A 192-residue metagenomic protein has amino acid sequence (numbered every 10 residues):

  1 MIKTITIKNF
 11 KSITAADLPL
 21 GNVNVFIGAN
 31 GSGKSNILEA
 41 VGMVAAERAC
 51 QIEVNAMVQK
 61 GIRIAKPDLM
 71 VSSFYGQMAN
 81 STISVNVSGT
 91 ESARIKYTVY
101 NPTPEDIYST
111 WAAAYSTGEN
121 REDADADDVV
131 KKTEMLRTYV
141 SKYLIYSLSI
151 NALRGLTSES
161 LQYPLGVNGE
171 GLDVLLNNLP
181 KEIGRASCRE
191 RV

Functional and structural regions predicted by a protein language model:
M1-C50, N55-R63: Pre-Walker A-like glycine/lysine-rich segment at the N-terminus of P-loop NTPase domains
R48-R191: Phosphate-coordinating catalytic segments in nucleotide- and nucleic-acid-processing enzymes
